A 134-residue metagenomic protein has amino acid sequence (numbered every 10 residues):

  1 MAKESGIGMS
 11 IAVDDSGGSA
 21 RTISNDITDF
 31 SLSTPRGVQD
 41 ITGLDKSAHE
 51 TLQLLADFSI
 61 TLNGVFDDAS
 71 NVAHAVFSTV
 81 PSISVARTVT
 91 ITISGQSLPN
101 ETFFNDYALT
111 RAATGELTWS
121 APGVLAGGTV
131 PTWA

Functional and structural regions predicted by a protein language model:
M1-F66, Q96-P122: Solvent-exposed edge beta-strands and adjacent loop segments that serve as assembly or binding interfaces
A2-E4, V130-A134: Short hydrophobic/aromatic patches at helix-to-coil boundaries
V65-S70, A126-V130: Acidic glycine-/aspartate-rich tracts in secreted/extracellular proteins
N71-N105: Short, acidic/charged, Gly/Pro-enriched secondary-structure junctions
T118-T132: Short solvent-exposed strand/turn elements
